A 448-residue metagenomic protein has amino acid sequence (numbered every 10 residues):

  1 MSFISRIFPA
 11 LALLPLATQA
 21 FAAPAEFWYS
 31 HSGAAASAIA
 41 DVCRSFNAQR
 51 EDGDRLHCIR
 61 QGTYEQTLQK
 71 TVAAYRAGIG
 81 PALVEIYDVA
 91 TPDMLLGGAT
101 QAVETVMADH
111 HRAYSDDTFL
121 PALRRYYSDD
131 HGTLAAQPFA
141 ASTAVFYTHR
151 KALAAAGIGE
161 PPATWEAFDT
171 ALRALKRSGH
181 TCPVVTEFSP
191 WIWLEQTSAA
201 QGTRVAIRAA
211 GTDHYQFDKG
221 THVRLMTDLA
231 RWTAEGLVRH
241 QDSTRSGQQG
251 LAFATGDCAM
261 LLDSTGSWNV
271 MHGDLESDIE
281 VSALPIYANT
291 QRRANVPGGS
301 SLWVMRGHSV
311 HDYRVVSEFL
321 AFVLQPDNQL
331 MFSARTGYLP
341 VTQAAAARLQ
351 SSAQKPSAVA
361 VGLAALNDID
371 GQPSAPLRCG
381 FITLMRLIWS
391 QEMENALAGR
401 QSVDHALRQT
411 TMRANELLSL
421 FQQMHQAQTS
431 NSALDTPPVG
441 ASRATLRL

Functional and structural regions predicted by a protein language model:
A23, G132, A156, T227 (+5 more regions): Extracytoplasmic/periplasmic substrate-recognition and gating elements
Q49-F119, A154-A156, E160-A163, G250-A252 (+3 more regions): Extracytoplasmic "Venus flytrap"/periplasmic binding protein-like
A73, A82, R112-A152, C182-P183 (+2 more regions): A structural signal for short loop-to-beta-strand junctions that line the ligand-binding cleft of periplasmic/secreted
D88-T143, D169, Q196-A199, E280-A283: Hinge/lid segment of periplasmic solute-binding proteins
E104-F119, T203-R224, G273-D274, P285-N295 (+5 more regions): Short, solvent-exposed loop/beta-turn-alpha elements that line the ligand-binding surface or hinge of extracytoplasmic
D117-F119, S282, A334-Q391, N395 (+1 more regions): Long, aromatic- and glycine/proline-rich binding clefts that accommodate carbohydrate-like moieties
D130-F139, A144, D169-H214, C258: Extracytoplasmic/periplasmic solute-binding protein
L172-R173, G211-D242: Glycine-centered hinge/linker elements that transmit conformational signals in sensory and ligand-binding systems
